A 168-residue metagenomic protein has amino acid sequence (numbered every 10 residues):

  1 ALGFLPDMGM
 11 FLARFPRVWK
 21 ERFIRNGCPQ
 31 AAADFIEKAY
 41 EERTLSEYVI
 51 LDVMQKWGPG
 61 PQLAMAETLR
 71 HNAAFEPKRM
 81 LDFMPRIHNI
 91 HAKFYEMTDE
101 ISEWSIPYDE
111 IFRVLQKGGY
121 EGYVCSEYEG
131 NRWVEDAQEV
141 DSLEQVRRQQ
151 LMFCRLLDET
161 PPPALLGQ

Functional and structural regions predicted by a protein language model:
A1-Q168: Histidine-acidic metal/acid-base catalytic patches
